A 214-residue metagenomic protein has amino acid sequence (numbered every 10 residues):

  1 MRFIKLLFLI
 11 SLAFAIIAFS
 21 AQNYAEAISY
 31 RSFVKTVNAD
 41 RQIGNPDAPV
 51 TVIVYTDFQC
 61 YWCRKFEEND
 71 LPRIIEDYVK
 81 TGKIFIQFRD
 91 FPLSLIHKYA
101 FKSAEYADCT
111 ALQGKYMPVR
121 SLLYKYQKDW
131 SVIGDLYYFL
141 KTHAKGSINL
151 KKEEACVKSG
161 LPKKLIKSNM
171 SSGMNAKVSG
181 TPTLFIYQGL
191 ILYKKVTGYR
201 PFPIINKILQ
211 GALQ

Functional and structural regions predicted by a protein language model:
M1-S32, Q214: N-terminal targeting signals for export/organelle localization
R2-L6, Y55, E68, F139-Q214: C-terminal cap of thioredoxin/glutaredoxin-like
Y24, Y30, Y78, K115 (+2 more regions): Residue-level recognition of alpha-helix termini/interfacial anchor residues
F33-V50, Y78: A short beta-strand-turn-helix
V37-A39, D70-P72, S171: Alpha-helical scaffolding within the catalytic cores of extracellular/periplasmic polymer-degrading hydrolases
A48, T56-A144, A176-S179, R200: Structural alpha/beta surface segment adjacent to cysteine/selenocysteine redox centers across thiol/disulfide enzymes
V52, C60, L184: Conserved S/T- and glycine-rich ATP-binding loop of Class I adenylate-forming
